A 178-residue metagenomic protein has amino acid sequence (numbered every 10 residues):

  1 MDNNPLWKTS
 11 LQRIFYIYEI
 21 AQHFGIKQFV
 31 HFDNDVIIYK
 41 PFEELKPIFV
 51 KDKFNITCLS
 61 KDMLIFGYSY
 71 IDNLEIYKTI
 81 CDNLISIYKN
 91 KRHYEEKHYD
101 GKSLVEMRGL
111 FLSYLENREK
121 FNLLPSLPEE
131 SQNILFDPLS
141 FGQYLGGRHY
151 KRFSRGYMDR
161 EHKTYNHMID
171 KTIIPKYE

Functional and structural regions predicted by a protein language model:
M1, Q22-H23, N73-E75, T79: N-terminal anchoring/stem segment of glycosyltransferases
M1-Q22: Active-site-proximal specificity loops/subdomain of glycosyltransferases
W7-I14, D35, S103-R108: Conserved glycosyltransferase catalytic-site signature
K8, I65-Y68, G101: Glycine/small-residue-rich pyrophosphate-binding loop that anchors the diphosphate of NDP-sugar donors
Y18-A21, Y70-D72, I87: Well-ordered alpha-helical scaffold segments within catalytic/enzyme domains
I26-I37: Short beta-strand-to-loop acidic/aromatic patch adjacent to the donor-nucleotide binding site
V36-D72: Conserved donor-nucleotide/metal-binding helix-loop-beta segment in metal-dependent transferases, i.e., the alpha-helix
K78-E178: Catalytic core and acceptor-binding pocket of nucleotide-sugar-dependent glycosyltransferases
